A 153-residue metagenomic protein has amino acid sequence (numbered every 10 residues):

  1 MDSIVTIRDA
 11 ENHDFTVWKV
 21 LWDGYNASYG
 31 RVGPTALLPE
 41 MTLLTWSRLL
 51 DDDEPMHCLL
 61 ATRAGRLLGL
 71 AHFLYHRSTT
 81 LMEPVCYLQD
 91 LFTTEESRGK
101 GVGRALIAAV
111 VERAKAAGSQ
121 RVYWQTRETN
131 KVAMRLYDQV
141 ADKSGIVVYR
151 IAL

Functional and structural regions predicted by a protein language model:
T6-V20: A short beta-loop-alpha structural element at the N-terminal edge of CoA-dependent acyl/N-acetyltransferase catalytic
D23-S47: Conserved GNAT-fold acetyl-CoA-binding loop/helix
S47-L59, Y87, G145: A short helix-loop-beta-strand connector motif used in the catalytic cores of GNAT acetyltransferases and, in some
C58-L60, R66-Y75: Conserved beta-strand in the GNAT
R77-L88, R98, G145: A conserved beta-turn-beta hairpin within the catalytic core of GNAT-like acetyltransferases that forms part
S97, G101-A109: Conserved acetyl-CoA pyrophosphate-binding loop and the N-cap/start of the following alpha-helix in GNAT-like
R104, E128-V147, I151: Conserved active-site alpha-helix within GNAT-family acetyltransferase domains
K115-Q125: Conserved GNAT acetyl-CoA-binding A-motif
